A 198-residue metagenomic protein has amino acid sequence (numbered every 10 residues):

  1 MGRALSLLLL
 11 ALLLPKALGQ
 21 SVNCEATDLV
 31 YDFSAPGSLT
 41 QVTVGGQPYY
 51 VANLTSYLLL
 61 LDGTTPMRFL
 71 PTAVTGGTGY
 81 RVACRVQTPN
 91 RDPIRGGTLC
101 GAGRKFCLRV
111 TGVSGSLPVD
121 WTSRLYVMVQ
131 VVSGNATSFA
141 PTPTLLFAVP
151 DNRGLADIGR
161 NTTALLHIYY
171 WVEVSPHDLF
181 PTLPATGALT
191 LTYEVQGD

Functional and structural regions predicted by a protein language model:
A4-A17: Sec-dependent N-terminal signal peptides
L5, V113-G115, T122, V132 (+1 more regions): Intrinsically disordered, low-complexity segments enriched in Ser/Pro/Gly/Ala and basic residues
L5-L8, A140-T144, P150-N152, Y193-V195: Generic hydrophobic secondary-structure signal
L18-Y126, N152-D198: N-terminal small/polar-rich segments of proteins
L125-V149: Terminal beta-strand-rich extracellular "head" domains that mediate receptor/glycan or other ligand binding
